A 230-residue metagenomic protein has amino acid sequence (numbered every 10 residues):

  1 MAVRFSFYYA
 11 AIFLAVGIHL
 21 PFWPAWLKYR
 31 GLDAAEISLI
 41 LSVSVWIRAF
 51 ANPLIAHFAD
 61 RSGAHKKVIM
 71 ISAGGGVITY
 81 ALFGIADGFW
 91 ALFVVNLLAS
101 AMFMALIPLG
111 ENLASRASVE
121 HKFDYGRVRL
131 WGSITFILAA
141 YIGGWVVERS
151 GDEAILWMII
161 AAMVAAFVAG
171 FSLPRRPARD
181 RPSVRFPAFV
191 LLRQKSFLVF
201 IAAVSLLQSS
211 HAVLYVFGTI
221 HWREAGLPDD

Functional and structural regions predicted by a protein language model:
M1-V45, A49, F197-D230: Helix-loop boundary and gating motifs at the non-cytosolic
A2, F83-N96: Helix-loop junctions at membrane interfaces in 12-TM secondary transporters
V45-P53, F136-I137, Y141: Residue-level signature of mid-helix packing/kink "hotspots" within the transmembrane helices of 12-pass Major
F50-A64, V147-E148: Helix-to-loop junctions at the C-terminal end of transmembrane segments in multipass secondary transporters
K67-A81, I160: Structural signature of the two symmetry-related core transmembrane helices
V95-W131: Cytoplasmic helix-loop-helix junction between adjacent transmembrane helices in 12-TM secondary transporters
L106, G143-E148, I155-R179: C-terminal membrane-cytosol helix-exit motif in multi-pass small-molecule transporters
G170-Q208: Juxtamembrane intracellular "pre-TM" segments in multi-pass secondary transporters
